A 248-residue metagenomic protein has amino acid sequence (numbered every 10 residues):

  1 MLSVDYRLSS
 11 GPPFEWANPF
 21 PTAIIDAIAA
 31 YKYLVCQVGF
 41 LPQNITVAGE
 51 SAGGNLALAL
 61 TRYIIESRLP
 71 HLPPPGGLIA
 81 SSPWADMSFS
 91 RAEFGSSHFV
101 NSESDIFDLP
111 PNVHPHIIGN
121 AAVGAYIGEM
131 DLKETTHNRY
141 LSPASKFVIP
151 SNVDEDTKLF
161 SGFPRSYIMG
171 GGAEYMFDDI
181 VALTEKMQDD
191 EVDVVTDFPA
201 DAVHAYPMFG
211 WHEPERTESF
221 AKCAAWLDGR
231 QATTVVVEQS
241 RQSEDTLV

Functional and structural regions predicted by a protein language model:
V4-N44, H212-P214: Catalytic nucleophile-loop/oxyanion-hole region of alpha/beta-hydrolase and closely related hydrolase-like folds
R7, E50, W84: Active-site pre-Tyr helix/loop in NAD(P)-dependent dehydrogenases
G11-F14, V47-G49, S166-I168: General secondary-structure propensity
P21, G54, F177: Loop/helix-junction capping segments adjacent to catalytic residues or to phosphate/diphosphate-binding pockets
T22, A52, S81: Short coil/turn motifs at helix boundaries and re-entrant loops, enriched in small/polar and proline residues
G39-N44, A59-V248: Alpha/beta hydrolase fold serine-hydrolase catalytic domain that processes acyl esters and thioesters
G49, G53, A57: Gly/Ala-rich beta-loop-alpha elbow adjacent to hydrolase catalytic centers
